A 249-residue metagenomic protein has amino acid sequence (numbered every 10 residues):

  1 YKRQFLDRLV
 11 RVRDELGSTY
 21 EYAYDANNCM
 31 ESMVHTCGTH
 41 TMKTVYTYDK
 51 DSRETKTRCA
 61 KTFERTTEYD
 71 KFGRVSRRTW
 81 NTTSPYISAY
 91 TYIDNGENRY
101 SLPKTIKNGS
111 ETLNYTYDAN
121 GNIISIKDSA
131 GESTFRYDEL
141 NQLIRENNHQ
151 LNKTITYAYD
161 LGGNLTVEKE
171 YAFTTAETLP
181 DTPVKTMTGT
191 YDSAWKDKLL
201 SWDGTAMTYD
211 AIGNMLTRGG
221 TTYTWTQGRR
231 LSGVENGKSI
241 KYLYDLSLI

Functional and structural regions predicted by a protein language model:
K2-I249: Acidic/glycine-rich beta-solenoid
